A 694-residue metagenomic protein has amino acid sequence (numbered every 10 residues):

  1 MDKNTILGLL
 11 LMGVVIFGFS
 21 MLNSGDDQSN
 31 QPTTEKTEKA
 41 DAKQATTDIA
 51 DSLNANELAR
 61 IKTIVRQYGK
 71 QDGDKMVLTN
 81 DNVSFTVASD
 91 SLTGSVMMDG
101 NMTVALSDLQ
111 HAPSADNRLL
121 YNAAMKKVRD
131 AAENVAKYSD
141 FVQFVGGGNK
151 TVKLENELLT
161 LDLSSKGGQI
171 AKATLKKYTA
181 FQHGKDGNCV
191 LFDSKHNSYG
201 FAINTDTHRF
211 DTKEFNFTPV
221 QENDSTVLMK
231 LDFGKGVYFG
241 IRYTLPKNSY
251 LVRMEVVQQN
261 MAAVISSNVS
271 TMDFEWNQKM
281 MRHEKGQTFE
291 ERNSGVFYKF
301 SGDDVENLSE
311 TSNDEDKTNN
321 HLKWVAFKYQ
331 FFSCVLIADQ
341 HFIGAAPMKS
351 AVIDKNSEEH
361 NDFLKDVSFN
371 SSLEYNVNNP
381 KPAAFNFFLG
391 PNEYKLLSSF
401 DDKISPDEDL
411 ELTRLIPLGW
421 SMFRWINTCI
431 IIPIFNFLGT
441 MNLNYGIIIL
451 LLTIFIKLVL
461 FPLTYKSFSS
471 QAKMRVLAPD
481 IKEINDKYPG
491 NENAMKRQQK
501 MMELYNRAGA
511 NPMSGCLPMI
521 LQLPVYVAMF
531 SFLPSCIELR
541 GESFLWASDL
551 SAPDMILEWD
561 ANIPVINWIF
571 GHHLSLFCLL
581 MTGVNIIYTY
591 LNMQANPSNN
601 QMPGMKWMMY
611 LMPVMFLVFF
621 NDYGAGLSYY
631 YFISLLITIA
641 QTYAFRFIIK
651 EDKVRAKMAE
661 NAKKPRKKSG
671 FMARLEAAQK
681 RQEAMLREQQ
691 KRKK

Functional and structural regions predicted by a protein language model:
M1-K43, D48, L163, V256-V257 (+8 more regions): Helix-loop-helix
D51-E411: Soluble non-transmembrane domains of integral membrane proteins
